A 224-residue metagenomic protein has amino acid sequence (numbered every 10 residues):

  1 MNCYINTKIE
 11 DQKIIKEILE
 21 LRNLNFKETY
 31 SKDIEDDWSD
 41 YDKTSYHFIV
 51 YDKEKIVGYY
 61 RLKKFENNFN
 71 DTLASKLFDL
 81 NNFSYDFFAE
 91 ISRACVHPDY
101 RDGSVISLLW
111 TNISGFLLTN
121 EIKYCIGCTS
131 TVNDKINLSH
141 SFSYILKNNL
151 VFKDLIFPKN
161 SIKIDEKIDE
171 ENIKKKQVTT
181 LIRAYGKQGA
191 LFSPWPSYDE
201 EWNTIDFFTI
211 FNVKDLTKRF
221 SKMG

Functional and structural regions predicted by a protein language model:
M1-V57: Short amphipathic alpha-helix that is part of the acyltransferase structural core
D11, E54, Y100, D215-T217: Residues that cap or initiate secondary-structure elements
I34-W38, Y46-Y85, A89-C95, V213: Conserved donor-binding loop and adjoining core beta-sheet/short helix segment in diverse acyl/aminoacyl transferases
H47-I49, Y124-I126, D206-I210: Ordered hydrophobic segments in well-structured contexts
N68-L191, S197, N203-T204: Acyl-donor binding region in acyl/amide transferases
W202-L216: C-terminal "cap" of GNAT-fold acetyltransferases
L216-G224: C-terminal non-catalytic accessory extensions
